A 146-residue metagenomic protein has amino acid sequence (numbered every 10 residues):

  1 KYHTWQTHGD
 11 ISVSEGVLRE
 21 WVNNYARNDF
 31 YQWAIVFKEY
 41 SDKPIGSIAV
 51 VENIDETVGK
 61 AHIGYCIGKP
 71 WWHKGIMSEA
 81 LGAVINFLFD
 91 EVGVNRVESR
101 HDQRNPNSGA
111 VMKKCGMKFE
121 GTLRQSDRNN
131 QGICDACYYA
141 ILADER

Functional and structural regions predicted by a protein language model:
K1-E20, Y31-W33: Conserved GNAT-fold acetyl-CoA-binding loop/helix
D10-S12, Y25, Q131, R146: A short hydrophobic/aromatic micro-motif that marks alpha-helical segments and, especially, helix-coil
S14, L18, A26, G64-C66: Intrinsically disordered, low-complexity regions enriched in Ser/Pro/Gly/Gln/His and often acidic
R19-W21, Q125-S126: A generic local structural motif
E20-N24, F87: A generic secondary-structure signal
N23-D29, M117: Short loop/turn motifs at secondary-structure junctions and domain boundaries
Q32-R146: Acyl-donor (CoA/ACP) binding surface of acyl/acetyltransferases
